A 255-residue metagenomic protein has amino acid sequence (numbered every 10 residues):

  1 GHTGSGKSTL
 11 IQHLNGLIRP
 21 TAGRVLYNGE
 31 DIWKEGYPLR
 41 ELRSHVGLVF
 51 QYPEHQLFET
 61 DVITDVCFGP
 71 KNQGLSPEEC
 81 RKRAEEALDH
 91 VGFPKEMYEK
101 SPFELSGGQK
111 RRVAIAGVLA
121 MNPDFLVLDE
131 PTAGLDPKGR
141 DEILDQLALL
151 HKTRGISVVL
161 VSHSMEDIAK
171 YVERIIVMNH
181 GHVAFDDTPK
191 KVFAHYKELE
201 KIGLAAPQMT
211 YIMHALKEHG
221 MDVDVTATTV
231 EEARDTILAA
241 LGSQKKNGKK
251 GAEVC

Functional and structural regions predicted by a protein language model:
N15: Helix-to-loop junction immediately C-terminal to a conserved catalytic motif
R24-E41: ABC ATPase NBD Q-loop/coupling interface
E78-E96: Conserved ABC ATPase "signature" region
S101-L105, Q109: Conserved ABC ATPase signature
N122: Conserved catalytic motifs of ABC-family nucleotide-binding domains
L126-D129: Catalytic Walker B motif of ABC-type/P-loop ATPase nucleotide-binding domains
